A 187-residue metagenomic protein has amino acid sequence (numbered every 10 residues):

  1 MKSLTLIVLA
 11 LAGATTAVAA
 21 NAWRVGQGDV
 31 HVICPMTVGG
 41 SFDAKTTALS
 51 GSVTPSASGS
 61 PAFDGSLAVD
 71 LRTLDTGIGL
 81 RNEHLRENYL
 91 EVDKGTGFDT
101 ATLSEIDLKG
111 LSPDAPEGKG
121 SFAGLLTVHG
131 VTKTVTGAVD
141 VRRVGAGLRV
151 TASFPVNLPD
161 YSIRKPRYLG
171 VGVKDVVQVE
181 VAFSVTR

Functional and structural regions predicted by a protein language model:
S3-T5, V18-N21: Hydrophobic membrane-targeting and insertion signals
T5-A14: Bacterial N-terminal signal peptides
A19-R187: Low-complexity, acidic/polar, glycine-enriched regions of mature
